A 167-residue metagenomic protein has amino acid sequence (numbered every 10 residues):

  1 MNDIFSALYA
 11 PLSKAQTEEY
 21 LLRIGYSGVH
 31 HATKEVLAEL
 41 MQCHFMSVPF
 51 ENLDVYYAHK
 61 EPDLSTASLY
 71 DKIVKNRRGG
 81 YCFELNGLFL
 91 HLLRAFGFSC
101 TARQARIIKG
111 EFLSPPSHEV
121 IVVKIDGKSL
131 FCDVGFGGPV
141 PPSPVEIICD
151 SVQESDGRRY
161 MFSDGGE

Functional and structural regions predicted by a protein language model:
N2-E19, R23-I24, G28, P49-F50 (+2 more regions): His-Asp-centered catalytic microenvironments across diverse enzyme cores, prominently the transglutaminase-like
L8-R77: Secondary-structure boundary elements
F45, G87, D126: Residue-level marker of positions within ordered structural domains that often coincide with functionally constrained
D54-Y57, A67, N86, S117 (+1 more regions): General N-terminal targeting signals
A58-E61, H91, G110-F112: Short active-site-adjacent helix-start/loop capping segments
D63-L64, L93, P116-S117: Short amphipathic alpha-helical patches
R78-R103, I121: Cysteine-centered nucleophilic/redox motifs
